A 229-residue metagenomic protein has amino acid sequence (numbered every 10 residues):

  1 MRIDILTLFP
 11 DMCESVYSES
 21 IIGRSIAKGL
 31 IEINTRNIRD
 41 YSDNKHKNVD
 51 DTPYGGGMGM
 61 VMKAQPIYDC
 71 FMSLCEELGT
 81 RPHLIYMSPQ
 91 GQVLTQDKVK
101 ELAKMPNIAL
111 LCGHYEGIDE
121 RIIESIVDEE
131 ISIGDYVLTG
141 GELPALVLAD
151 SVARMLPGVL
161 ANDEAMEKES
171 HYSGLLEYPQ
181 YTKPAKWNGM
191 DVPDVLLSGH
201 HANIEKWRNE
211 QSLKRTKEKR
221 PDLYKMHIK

Functional and structural regions predicted by a protein language model:
M1, P184-K229: SAM-dependent methyltransferases
R2-D40: Glycine-rich, flexible N-terminal cofactor/catalytic loop recognition
D4-L6, N34-R36, I85, I108-A109 (+1 more regions): Hydrophobic/aromatic beta-strand patches that form the interior of the parallel beta-sheet core in alpha/beta enzyme
S15, Y41, P53-G55, I67 (+2 more regions): A membrane-topology feature that recognizes alpha-helical transmembrane segments and their immediate juxtamembrane
V49-C70: Short, structured active-site "lid" loops
K63-H114, E120: S-adenosyl-L-methionine/SAH cofactor-binding core of RNA-modifying enzymes
I122-E169: Structured adenosyl-cofactor binding patch, chiefly the S-adenosyl-L-methionine
L143, M155-D194: Internal, active-site/partner-interface "lid" segment
